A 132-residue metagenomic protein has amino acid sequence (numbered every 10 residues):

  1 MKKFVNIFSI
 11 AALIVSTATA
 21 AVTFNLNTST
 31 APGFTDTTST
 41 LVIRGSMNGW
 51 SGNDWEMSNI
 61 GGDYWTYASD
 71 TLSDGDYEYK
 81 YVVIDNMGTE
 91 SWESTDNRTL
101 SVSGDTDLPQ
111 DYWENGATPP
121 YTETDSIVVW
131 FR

Functional and structural regions predicted by a protein language model:
M1-A21: Sec-dependent, cleavable N-terminal signal peptides
A18, N59-D63, T124: Short, ordered beta-strand-loop transition motifs
A20-F24, S39, D125-V129: Structural beta-strand segments of beta-rich domains
F24-G33: Short amphipathic, basic-aromatic surface patches that mediate peripheral association with negatively charged
G33-D74, I84-V102: Aromatic-rich carbohydrate-binding modules that target alpha-glucans
G75-Y79: Exposed beta-strand face motif in extracellular beta-rich ectodomains
D107-R132: Compositionally biased low-complexity segments at domain edges in trafficked proteins and select soluble regulators
